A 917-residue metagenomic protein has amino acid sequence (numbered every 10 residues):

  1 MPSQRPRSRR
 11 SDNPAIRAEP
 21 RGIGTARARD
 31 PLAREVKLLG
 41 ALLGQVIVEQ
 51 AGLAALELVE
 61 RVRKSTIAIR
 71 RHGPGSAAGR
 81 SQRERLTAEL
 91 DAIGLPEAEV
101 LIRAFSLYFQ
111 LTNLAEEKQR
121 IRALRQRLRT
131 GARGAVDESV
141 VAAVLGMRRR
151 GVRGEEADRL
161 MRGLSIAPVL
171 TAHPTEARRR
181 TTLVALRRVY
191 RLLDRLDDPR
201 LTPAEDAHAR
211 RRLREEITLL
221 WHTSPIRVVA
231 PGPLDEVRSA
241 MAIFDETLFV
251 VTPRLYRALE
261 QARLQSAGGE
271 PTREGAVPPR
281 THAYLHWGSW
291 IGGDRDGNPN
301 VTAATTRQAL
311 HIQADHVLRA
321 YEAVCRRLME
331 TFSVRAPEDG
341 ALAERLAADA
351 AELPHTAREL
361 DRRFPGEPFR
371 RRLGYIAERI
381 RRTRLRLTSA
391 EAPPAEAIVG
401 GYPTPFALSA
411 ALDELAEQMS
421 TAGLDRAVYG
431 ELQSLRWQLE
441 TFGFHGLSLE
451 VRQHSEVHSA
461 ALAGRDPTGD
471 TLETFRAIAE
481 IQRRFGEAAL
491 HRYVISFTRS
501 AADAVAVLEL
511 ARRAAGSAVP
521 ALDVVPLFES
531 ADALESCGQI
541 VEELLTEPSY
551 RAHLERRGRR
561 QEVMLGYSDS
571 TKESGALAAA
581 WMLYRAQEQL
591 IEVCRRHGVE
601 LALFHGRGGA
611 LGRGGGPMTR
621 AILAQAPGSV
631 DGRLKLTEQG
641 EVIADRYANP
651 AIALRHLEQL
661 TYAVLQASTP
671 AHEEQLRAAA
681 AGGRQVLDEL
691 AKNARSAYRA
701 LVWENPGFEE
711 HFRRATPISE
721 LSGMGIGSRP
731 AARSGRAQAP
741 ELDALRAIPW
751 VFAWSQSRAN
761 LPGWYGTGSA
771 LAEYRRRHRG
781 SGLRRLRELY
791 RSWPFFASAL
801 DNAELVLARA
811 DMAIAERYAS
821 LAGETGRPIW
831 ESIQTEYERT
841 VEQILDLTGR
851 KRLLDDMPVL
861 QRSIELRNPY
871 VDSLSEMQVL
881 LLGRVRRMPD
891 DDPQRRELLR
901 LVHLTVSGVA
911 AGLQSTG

Functional and structural regions predicted by a protein language model:
P2-D470, L522, G615, V702-N705 (+5 more regions): Often metal-dependent polyanion-binding catalytic scaffolds in large enzymes
G44, Q587-H597, E838-I844, T848: Hydrophobic cores of alpha-helical transmembrane segments in multi-pass integral membrane proteins
R263-W287, A504-E509, Q539-Y550, G616-G628: Conserved alpha/beta core surface patches that mediate binding of polyanionic ligands
V301-F332, A514-S696: Catalytic or ion-translocation cores adjacent to nucleophile or general acid/base/metal-coordination motifs in diverse
R371-Y375, R379-A392, G423-L424, Y429-V505 (+5 more regions): Active-site cores of enzymes that catalyze phosphoryl transfer or operate on phosphate-rich substrates
L601, A671-G682, E704-F712, G849-M857: Flexible, glycine/charged-enriched surface loops at secondary-structure junctions
G683-A694, Y698-A732: Active-site phosphate/pyrophosphate-binding segments
F712-E720, G725-G917: C-terminal accessory/interaction regions of large nucleic acid-associated machines
